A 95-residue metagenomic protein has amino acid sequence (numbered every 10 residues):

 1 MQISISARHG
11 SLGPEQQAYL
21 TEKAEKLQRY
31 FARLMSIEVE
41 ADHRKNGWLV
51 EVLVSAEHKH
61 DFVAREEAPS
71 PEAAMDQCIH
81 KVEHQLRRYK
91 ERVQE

Functional and structural regions predicted by a protein language model:
M1-E95: N-terminal, polar/charged subdomain of small-to-medium soluble alpha/beta proteins
